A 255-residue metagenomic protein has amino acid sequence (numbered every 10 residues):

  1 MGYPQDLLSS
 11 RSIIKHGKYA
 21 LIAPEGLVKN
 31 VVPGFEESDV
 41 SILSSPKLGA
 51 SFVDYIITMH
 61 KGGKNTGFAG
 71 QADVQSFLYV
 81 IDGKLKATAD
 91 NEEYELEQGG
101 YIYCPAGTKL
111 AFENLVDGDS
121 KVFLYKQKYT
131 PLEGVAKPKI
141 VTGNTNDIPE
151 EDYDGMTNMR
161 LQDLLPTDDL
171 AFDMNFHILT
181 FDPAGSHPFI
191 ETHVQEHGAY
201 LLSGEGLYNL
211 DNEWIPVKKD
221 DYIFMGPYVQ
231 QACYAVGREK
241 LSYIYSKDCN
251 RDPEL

Functional and structural regions predicted by a protein language model:
M1-S38, A50, D54: Transition-metal
V28-F68, E151-I190, E196: A short glycine-rich, His/Asp/Glu-containing loop-to-beta-strand
I56-H60, G70-A87, I178-D182, T192-Y208: Short, conserved beta-strand element in jelly-roll/cupin
N65-A72, E113-L115, H187-H193, Y234-V236: Short histidine-centered beta-strand/loop micro-motifs that create catalytic or ligand/metal-coordination sites
F77, D90-A106, D211-Y228: Short acidic-glycine-tyrosine-enriched beta hairpin
E92-E93, A106-L132, P227-P253: Ligand-binding loop in jelly-roll beta-barrel domains
E113-L170: Surface-exposed beta-loop interaction hotspot
L164-L255: Structured core of small recognition/catalytic domains
